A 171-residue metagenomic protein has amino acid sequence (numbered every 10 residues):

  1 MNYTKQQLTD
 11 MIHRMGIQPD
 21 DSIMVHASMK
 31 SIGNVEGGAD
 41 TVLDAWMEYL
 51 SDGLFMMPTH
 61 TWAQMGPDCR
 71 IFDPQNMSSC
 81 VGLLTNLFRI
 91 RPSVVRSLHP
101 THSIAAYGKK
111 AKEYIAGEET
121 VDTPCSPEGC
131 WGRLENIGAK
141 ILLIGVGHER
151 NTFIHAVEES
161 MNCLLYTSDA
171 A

Functional and structural regions predicted by a protein language model:
Y3, G37-T41, F72, N76: Alpha-helix N-cap and loop-to-helix initiation/capping positions
T4-L8: N-terminal basic/disordered segments at the start of proteins
D10, V42, S126-G129: Short alpha-helical segments and helix-capping/turn motifs at coil-helix boundaries
R14-D21, E48-L54, R91-V95, L134-K140: Secondary-structure boundary elements
G16-C69: N-terminal active-site beta-alpha-beta segment that forms phosphate/nucleotide-binding and substrate-recognition loops
T41, A156-N162: Short, solvent-exposed amphipathic alpha-helical segments in soluble enzyme and RNA/protein-processing domains
G66-H155: Internal, conserved structured core segments that host functional sites
Y166-A171: Conserved small/polar residues in nucleotide/adenosyl-binding loops
